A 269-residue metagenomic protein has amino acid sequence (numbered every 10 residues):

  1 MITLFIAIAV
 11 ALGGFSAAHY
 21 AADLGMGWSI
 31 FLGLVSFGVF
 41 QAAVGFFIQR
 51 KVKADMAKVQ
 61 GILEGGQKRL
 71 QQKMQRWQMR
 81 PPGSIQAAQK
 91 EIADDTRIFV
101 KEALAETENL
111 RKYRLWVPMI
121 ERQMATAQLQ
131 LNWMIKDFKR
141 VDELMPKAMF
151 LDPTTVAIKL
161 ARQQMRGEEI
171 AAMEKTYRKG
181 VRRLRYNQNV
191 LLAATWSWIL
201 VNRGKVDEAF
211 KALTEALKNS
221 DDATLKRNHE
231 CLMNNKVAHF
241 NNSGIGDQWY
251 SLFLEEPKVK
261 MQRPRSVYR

Functional and structural regions predicted by a protein language model:
M1-A22, I30-G38, A42: Extreme N-terminal leader/anchor segments
G25-E121, A125: N-terminal topogenic membrane-targeting module
R97, I135, R166-G167, R203 (+1 more regions): Structural motif corresponding to the intra-repeat A-B loop/turn of tetratricopeptide repeats
V100-R111, F138-K147, I170-L184, V206-A216 (+1 more regions): Alpha-helical repeat scaffolds
W116-W198: Alpha-helical adaptor scaffolds
R182-R269: Long, non-transmembrane cytosolic or organellar matrix-exposed soluble domains/tails of integral membrane proteins
